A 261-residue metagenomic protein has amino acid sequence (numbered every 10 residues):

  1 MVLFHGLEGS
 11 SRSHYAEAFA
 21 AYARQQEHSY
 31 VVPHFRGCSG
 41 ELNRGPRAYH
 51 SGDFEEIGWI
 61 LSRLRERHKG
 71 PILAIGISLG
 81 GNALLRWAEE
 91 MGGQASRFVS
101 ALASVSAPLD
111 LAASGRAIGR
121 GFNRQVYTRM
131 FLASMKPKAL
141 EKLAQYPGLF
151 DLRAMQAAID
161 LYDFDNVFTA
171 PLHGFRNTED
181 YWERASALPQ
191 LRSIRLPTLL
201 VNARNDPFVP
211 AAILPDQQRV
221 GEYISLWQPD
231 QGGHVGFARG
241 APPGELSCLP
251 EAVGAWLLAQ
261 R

Functional and structural regions predicted by a protein language model:
M1-G6: Short beta-strand element of the alpha/beta-hydrolase
G9-R12, A20-R44: Conserved alpha/beta-hydrolase
R36-L73: Catalytic nucleophile-loop/oxyanion-hole region of alpha/beta-hydrolase and closely related hydrolase-like folds
H68-L172: Alpha/beta-hydrolase-fold enzymes
V167-Q190: Active-site nucleophile elbow and catalytic-triad environment of alpha/beta-hydrolase enzymes
I194, L200-N202, D206: Short beta-strand/loop motif that positions the catalytic acidic residue of the alpha/beta-hydrolase fold
R204-S225, P229: Conserved loop-alpha-helix segment in the C-terminal half of the alpha/beta-hydrolase fold that carries the catalytic
G232-S247: Catalytic histidine-centered segment of alpha/beta-hydrolase-like enzymes
